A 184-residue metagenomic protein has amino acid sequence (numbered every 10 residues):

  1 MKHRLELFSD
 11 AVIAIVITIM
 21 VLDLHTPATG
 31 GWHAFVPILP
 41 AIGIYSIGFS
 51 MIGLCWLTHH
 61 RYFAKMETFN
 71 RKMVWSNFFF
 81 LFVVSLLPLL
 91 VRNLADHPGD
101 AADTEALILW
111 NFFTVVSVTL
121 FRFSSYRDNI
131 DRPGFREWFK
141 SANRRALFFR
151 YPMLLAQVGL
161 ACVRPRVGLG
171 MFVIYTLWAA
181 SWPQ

Functional and structural regions predicted by a protein language model:
K2, L54-E67, R127, A180-Q184: C-terminal ends of transmembrane helices
L5-H25: The first (N-terminal) embedded transmembrane alpha-helix
L24-T29, S50-A64, V83-P98: Membrane-helix exit/interface motif
V36-G48, D100-S117: Alpha-helical transmembrane segments
S50-T58, V116-N129: Membrane-water interface of transmembrane alpha-helices
F82-L90, I108-S124: Mid-bilayer segments of alpha-helical transmembrane spans in multi-pass integral membrane proteins that mediate
N111-V115, V173-Q184: Alpha-helical transmembrane segments and their membrane-interface exit regions
Y126-P152: Membrane-helix boundary/juxtamembrane motif in polytopic membrane proteins
